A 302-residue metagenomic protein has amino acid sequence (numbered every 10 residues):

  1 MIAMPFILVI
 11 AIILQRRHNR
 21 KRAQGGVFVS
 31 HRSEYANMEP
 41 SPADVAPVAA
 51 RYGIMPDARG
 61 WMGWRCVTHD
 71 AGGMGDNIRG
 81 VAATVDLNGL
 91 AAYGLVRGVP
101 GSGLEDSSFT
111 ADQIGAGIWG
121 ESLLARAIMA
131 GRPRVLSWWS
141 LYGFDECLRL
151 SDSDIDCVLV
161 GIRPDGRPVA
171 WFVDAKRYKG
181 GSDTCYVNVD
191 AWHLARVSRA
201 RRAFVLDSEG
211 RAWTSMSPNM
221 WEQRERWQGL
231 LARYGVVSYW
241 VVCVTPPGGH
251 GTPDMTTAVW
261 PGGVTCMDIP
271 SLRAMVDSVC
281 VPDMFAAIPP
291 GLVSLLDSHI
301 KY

Functional and structural regions predicted by a protein language model:
M1-S153, V160-A170, K176-Y302: Surface-exposed interaction regions that form or flank ligand-binding interfaces
